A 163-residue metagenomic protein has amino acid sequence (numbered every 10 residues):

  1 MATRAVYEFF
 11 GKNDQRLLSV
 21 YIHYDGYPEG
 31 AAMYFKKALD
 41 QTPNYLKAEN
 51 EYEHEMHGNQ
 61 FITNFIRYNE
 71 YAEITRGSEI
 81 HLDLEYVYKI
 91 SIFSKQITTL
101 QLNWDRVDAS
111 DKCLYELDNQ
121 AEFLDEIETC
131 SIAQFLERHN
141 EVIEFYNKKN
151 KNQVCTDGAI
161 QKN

Functional and structural regions predicted by a protein language model:
M1-E29: Short, extreme N-terminal segment that most often corresponds to the first beta-strand
G26-A38: Short, surface-exposed linear segments at secondary-structure transitions and domain or protein termini
D40-K162: Low-complexity intrinsically disordered segments
